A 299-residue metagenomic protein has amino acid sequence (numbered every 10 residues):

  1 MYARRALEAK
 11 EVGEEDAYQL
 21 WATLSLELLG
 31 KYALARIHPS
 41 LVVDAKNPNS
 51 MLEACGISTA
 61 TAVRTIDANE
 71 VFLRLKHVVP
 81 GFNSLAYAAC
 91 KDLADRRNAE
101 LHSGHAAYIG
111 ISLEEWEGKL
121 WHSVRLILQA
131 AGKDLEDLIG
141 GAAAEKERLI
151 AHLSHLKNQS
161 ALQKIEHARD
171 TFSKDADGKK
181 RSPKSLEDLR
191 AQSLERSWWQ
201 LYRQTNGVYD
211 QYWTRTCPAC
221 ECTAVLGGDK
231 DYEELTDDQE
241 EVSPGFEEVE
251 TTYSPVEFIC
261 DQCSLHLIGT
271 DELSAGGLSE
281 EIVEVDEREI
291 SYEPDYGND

Functional and structural regions predicted by a protein language model:
M1-L24, R36, S40, R181-L194: Charged alpha-helical initiation segments
Y2, L28, L93-R96: Amphipathic, well-ordered alpha-helical segments in soluble domains
E8, L34-A35, Q129, G269: A generic secondary-structure boundary signal that marks alpha-helix termini
A17, V78-D137: Charge-enriched, short contiguous segments at helix-coil
L26-L34: Short alpha-helix boundary/capping elements
V42-L85, Y232-L235: Flexible secondary-structure boundary motifs
Y108-D299: Polyanionic, low-complexity intrinsically disordered segments
